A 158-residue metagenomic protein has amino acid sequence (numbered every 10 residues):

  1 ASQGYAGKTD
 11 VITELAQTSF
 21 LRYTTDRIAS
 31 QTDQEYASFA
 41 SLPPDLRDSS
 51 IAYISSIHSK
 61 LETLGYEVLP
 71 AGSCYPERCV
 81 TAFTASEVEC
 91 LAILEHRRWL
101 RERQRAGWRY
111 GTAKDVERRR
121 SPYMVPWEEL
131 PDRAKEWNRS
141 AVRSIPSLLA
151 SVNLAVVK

Functional and structural regions predicted by a protein language model:
A1-K158: Alpha-helical propensity feature that highlights long, continuous alpha-helices across diverse contexts
